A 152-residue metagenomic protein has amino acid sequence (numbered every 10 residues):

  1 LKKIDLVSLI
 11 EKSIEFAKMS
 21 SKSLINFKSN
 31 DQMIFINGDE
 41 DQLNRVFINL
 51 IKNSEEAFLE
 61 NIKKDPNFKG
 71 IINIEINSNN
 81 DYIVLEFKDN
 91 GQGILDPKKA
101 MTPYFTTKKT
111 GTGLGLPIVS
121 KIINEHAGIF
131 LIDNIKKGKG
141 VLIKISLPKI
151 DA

Functional and structural regions predicted by a protein language model:
K2-I14: A conserved beta-strand-to-alpha-helix junction within the catalytic ATP-binding
L24-I34: Conserved catalytic submotifs in the C-terminal HATPase_c
F35-G38, T107: Conserved micro-motifs of the catalytic ATP-binding
E55-S78: ATP-lid-like helix-loop hinge signature
I94-Y104: Short conserved segment of the HATPase_c
G115, V119: Short alpha-helical Gxxx[C/S/T] motif in the catalytic ATP-binding
I123-N124: Detector for a conserved hydrophobic position within an alpha-helical segment of the HATPase_c
A127-N134: Glycine-rich ATP-binding loops of the HATPase_c
